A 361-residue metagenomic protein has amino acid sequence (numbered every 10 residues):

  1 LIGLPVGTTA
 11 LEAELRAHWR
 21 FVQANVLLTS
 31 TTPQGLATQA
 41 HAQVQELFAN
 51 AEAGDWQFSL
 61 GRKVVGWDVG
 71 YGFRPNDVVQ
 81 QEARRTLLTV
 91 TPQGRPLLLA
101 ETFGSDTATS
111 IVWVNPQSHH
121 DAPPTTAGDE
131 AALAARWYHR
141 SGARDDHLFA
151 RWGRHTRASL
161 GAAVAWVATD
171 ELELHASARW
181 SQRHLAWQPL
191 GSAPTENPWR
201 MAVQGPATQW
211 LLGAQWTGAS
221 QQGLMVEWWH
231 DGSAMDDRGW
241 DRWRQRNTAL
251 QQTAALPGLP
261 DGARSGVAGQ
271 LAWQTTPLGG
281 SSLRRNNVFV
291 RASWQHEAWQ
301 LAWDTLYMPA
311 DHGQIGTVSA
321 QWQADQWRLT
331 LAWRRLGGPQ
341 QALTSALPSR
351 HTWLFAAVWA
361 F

Functional and structural regions predicted by a protein language model:
L1, A24-Q34, Q80-A83, T109-Q117 (+7 more regions): Transmembrane beta-strand segments that form the barrel wall of outer-membrane beta-barrel proteins
I2, T31-G35, E82-T86, H119-P124 (+6 more regions): Extracellular loop and loop/strand-boundary signature of outer-membrane beta-barrel proteins
P5-A13, A40-Q45, P92-P96, F103 (+6 more regions): Residues that define the transmembrane beta-barrel architecture of outer-membrane proteins
T9-L11, H18-A24, G54-W56, P96 (+10 more regions): Outer-envelope beta-barrel architecture signal
L15-W19, N50-A53, E101-G104, W137-S141 (+9 more regions): Residue-level signature of outer-membrane beta-barrel architecture
R16-P116, G338: Outer membrane beta-barrel
R140-R144, A165-T305: Detector for outer-membrane/organellar transmembrane beta-barrel domains, recognizing the amphipathic beta-strand
V290, W327-L329, R335, L347-F361: Outer-membrane beta-barrel "beta-signal"
